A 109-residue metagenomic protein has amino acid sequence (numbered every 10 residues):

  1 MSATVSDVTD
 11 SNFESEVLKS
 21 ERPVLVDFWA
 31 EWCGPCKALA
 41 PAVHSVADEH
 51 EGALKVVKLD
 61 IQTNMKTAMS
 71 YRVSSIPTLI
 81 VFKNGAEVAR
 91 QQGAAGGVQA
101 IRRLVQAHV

Functional and structural regions predicted by a protein language model:
T4, T9, W29, K55-V57: Conserved Rossmann-like nucleotide-binding pocket used by diverse enzymes that bind dinucleotide cofactors
V5-V24: A short beta-strand-turn-helix
E21-R22, W29-W32, S75: Short pre-active-site segment immediately N-terminal to redox-active cysteine/selenocysteine motifs in thiol-based
L25-V26, V56, L79: Hydrophobic beta-strand anchors of alpha/beta hydrolase catalytic cores
C33-C36, L79: The canonical Cys-X-X-Cys-His
P35-H50: Typically the conserved alpha-helix immediately C-terminal to a functionally engaged Cys/Sec in thioredoxin-like
L59-A68: Structural microenvironment flanking redox-active thiols in thiol-disulfide oxidoreductases
S75, I80-V109: Non-catalytic, surface beta->alpha helical segment in thiol-disulfide oxidoreductase systems
